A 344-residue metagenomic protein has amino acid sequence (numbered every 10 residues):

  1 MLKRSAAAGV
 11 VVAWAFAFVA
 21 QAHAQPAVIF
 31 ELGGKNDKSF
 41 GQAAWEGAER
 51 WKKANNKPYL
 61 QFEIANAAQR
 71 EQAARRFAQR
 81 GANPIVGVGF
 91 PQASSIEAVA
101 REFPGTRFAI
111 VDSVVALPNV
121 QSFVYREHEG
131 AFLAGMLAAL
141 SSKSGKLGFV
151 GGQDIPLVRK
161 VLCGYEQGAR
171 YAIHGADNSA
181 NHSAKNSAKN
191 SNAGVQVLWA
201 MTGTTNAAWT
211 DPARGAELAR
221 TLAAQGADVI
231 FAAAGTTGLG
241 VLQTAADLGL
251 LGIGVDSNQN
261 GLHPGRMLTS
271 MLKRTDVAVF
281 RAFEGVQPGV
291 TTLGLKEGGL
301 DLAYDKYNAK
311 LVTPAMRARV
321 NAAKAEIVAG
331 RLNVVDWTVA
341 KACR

Functional and structural regions predicted by a protein language model:
M1-R4: N-terminal secretory signal peptides that target proteins for export/translocation
A8-F18: Bacterial N-terminal signal peptides
H23-R344: A residue-level marker of the well-folded mature domains of exported/periplasmic proteins
